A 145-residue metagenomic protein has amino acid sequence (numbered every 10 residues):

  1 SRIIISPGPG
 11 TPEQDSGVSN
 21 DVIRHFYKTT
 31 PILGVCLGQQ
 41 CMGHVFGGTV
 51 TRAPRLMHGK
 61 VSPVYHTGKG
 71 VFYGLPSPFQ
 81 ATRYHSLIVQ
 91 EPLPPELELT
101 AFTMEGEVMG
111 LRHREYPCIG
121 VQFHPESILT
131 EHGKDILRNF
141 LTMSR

Functional and structural regions predicted by a protein language model:
S1-G34, F46: Flexible gly/pro-rich beta->alpha loop and the following alpha-helix that scaffold active-site loops
R2, P31-L33, Q80, E98 (+1 more regions): Structural signature of beta-strand start/N-cap positions in the alpha/beta core of ABC transporter nucleotide-binding
C36, H85, H124: Histidine-centered divalent metal-coordination motifs
C36, Q40-H44: Glycine-rich nucleophile elbow surrounding the catalytic serine of serine-hydrolase chemistry
H44-Q80: A conserved active-site-flanking secondary-structure segment within enzyme catalytic domains
G68-E115: Catalytic beta-strand/loop cores that center a nucleophilic Ser/Cys/Thr and support acyl-enzyme chemistry
P78, G120-E131: Phosphate-binding/catalytic loops
I128-R145: Acyltransferase
